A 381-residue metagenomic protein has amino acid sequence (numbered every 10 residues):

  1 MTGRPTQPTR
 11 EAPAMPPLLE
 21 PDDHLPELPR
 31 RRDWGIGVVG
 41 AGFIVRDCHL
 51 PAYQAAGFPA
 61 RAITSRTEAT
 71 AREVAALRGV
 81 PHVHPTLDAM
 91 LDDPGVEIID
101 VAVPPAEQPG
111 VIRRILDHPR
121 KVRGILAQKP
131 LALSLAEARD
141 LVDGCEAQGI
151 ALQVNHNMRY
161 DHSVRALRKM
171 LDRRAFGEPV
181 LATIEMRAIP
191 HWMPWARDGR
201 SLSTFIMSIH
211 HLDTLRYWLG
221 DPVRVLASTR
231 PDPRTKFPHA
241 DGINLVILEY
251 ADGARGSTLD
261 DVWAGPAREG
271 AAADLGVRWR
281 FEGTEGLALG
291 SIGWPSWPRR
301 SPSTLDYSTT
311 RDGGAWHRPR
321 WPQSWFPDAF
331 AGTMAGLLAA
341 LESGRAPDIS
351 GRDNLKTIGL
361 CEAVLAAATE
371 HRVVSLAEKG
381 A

Functional and structural regions predicted by a protein language model:
M1-R32, I98-V101, G336-A381: C-terminal helix-rich "cap/oligomerization" subdomain common to oxidoreductases
G3-R78: N-terminal Rossmann-like dinucleotide-binding module
R4, T9-D22, I206, L212-W297 (+2 more regions): Contiguous beta-strand/loop segments that form the cofactor/metal-binding neighborhood of enzyme cores
I44, R66, P322-M334: Active-site loop of classical SDR/Rossmann-like NAD(P)-dependent oxidoreductases, centered on the catalytic Tyr-X3-Lys
V80-L87: Conserved SAM-binding strand-loop segment of SAM-dependent methyltransferases
E97-I98, P109-R159: Beta-strand-loop-alpha-helix segment that lines the small-molecule cofactor/substrate pocket of alpha/beta enzymes
A151, M158-I247, H371: Predominantly a Rossmann-like dinucleotide-binding segment in NAD(P)-dependent oxidoreductases
